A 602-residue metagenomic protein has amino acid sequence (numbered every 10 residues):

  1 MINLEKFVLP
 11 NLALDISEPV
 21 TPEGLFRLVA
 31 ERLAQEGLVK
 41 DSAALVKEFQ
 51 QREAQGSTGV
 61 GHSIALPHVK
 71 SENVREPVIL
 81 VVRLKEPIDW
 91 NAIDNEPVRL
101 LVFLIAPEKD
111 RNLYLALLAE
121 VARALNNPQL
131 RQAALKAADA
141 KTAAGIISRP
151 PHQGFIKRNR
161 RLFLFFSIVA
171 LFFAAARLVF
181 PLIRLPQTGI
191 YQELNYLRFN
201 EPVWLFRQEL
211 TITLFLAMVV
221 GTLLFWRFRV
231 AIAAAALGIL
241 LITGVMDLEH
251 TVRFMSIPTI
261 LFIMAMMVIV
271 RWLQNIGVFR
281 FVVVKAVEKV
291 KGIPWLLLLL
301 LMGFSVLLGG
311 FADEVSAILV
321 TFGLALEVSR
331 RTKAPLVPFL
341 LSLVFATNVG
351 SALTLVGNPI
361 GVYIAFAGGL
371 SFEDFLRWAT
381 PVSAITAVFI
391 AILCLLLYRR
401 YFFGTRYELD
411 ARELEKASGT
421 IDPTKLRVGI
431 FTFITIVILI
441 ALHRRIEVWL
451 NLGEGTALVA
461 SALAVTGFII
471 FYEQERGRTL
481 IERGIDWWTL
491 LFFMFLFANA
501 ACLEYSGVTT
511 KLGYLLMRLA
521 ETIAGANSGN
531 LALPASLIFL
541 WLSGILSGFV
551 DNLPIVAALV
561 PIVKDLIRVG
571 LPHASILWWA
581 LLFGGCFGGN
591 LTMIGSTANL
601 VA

Functional and structural regions predicted by a protein language model:
M1-Y191: Cytosolic covalent-transfer regions centered on His/Cys nucleophiles that carry phosphoryl or persulfide groups
S42, F206-T213, F228-A235, G292-F304 (+2 more regions): Membrane-interface starts of transmembrane alpha-helices
L66-H68, F281, S316-E327, L340-L341 (+7 more regions): Re-entrant/interfacial helical elements at transmembrane boundaries that shape and gate the permeation pathway
R149-Q274, F281, T380-A387, A391-Y514: Hydrophobic transmembrane alpha-helices of multi-pass small-molecule transporters
I156-V169, R331-I421, L571-A574, W578 (+1 more regions): Membrane-core helix-loop-helix motifs of multi-pass transport proteins
V220-W226, F304-D313, V344-V356, L540-I555 (+1 more regions): Transmembrane alpha-helix interface/packing and boundary motifs in multi-pass membrane proteins, characterized by
E249-V337, W488-T489, F493-G570: Membrane-embedded alpha-helical segments and adjacent helix-loop junctions characteristic of multi-pass solute
M264, M302, G323, L343-V344 (+4 more regions): Residue-level recognition of transmembrane alpha-helices in multi-pass small-molecule transporters/permeases
